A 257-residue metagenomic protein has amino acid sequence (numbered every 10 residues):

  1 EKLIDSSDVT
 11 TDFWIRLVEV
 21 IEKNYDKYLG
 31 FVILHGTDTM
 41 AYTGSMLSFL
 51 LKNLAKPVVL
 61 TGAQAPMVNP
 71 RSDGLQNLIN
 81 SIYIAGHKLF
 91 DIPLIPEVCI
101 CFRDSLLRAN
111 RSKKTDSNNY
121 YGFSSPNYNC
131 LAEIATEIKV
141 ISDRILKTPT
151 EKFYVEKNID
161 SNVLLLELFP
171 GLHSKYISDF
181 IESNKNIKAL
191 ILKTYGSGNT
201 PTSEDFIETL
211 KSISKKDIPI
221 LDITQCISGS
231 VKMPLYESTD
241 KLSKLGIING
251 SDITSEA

Functional and structural regions predicted by a protein language model:
E1-K23, E208: ATP/NTP phosphate-donor binding region
L29-G30, A189: Structural motif
I33-H35, V59-G62, P96-R103, E167 (+2 more regions): Short beta-strand segments
I33-K56, T202-T209: Short Gly/Thr/Asp-enriched flexible loops that form oxyanion-binding sites at enzyme active sites
H35-A41, S105-L106, G196-N199, S228: Gly/Ser/Thr-rich loops at beta-strand to alpha-helix junctions that form or flank small-molecule/cofactor-binding
L60-T136: Internal gly/pro-rich beta-alpha loop/helix module that stabilizes soluble enzyme cofactors or their anionic handles
R108-S197, T202-S203: Accessory alpha-helical/coil subdomains and C-terminal extensions that flank or cap enzyme catalytic cores
A189, T194-A257: C-terminal non-catalytic interaction/assembly regions of soluble proteins
